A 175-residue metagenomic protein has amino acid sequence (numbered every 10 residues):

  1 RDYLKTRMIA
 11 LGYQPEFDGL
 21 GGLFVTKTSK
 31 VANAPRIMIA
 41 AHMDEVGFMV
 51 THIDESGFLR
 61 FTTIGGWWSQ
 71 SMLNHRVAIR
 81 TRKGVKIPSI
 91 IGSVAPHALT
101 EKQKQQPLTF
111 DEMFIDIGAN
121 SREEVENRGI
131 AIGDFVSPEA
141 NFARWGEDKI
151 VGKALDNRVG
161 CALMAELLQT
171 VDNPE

Functional and structural regions predicted by a protein language model:
R1-E175: N-terminal hydrophobic/helix-forming segments and targeting peptides
